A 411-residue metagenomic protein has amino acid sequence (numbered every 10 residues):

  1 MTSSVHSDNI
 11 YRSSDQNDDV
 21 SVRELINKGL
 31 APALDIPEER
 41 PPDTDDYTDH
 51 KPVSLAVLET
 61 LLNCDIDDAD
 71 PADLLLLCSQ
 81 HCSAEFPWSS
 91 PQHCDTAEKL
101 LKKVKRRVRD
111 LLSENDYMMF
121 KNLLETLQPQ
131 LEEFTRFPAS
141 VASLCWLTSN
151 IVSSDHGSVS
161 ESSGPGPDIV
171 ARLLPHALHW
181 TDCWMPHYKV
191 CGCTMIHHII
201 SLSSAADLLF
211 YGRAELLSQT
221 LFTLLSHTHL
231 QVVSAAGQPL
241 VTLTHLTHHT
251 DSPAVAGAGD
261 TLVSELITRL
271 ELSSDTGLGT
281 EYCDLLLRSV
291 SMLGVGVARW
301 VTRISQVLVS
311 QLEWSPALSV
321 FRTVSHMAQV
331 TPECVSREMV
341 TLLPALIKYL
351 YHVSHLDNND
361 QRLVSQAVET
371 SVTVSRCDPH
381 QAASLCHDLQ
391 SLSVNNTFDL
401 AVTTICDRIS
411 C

Functional and structural regions predicted by a protein language model:
M1-I66: N-terminal alpha-helical scaffolding segments that mark the starts of alpha-solenoid/helical-repeat architectures
T2, S13, N17, T44-D49 (+12 more regions): Short coil/turn segments at helix-helix junctions and helix-capping linkers within large alpha-helical proteins
H6-I10, Y47-L62, H93-V104, Q130-S158 (+8 more regions): HEAT-repeat alpha-solenoid elements in large eukaryotic scaffold proteins
D18-A31, S54, D67-S79, L112-E125 (+10 more regions): Core helices of alpha-solenoid repeat scaffolds
D35-D46, N122-E133, G157-S160, D168-T181: Internal amphipathic alpha-helical repeat/solenoid segments
D67, N115, V152, H156 (+3 more regions): Preference for well-ordered, secondary-structure-rich cores of eukaryotic proteins
A69-C145, V152, I169: Alpha-helical repeat/alpha-solenoid scaffolds of the HEAT/ARM/MIF4G superfamily and closely related elongated all-alpha
A97, L101, V372-C411: Eukaryotic acidic, Ser/Thr-rich intrinsically disordered low-complexity regions
